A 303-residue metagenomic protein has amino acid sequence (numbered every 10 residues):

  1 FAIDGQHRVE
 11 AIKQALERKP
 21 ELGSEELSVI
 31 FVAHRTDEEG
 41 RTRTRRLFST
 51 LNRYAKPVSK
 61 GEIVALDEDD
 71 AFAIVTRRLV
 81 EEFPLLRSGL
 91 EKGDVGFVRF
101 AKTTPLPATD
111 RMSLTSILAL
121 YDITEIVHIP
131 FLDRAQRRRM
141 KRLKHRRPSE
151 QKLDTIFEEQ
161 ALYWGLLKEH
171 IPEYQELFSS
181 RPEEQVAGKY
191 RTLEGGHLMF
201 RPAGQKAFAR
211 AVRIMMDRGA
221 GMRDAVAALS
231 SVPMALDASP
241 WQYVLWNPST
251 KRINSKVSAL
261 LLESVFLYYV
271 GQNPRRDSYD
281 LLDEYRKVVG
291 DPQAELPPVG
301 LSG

Functional and structural regions predicted by a protein language model:
F1-G303: Accessory terminal alpha-helical modules
